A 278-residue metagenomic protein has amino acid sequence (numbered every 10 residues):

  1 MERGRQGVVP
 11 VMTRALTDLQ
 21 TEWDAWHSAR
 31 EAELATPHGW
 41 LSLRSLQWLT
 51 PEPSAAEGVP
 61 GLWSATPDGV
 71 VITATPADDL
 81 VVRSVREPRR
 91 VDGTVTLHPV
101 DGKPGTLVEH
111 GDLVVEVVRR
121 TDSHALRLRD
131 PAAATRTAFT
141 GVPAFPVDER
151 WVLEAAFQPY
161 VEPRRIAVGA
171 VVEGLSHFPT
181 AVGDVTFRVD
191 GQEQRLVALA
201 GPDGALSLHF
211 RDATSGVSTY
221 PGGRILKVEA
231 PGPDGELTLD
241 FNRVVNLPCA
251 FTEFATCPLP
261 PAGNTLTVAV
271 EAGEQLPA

Functional and structural regions predicted by a protein language model:
M1-T21, S28, A278: Actinobacteria-biased recognition of intrinsically disordered, low-complexity terminal regions
R5-G7, S215, E236-T238, N242-A278: Extended, aromatic/histidine-rich regions of cofactor-dependent oxidoreductases associated with respiratory
E31-P60: N-terminal beta-hairpin/loop module of FHA
L49-V100: Forkhead-associated
P60-D68, L113-R119, Q194-A198: Broad, structure-driven detector of short, well-ordered beta-strand segments within folded domains
D78-H124, P131: Protease-labile, long low-complexity intrinsically disordered regions enriched in Pro/Ser/Thr
E109-A181, R188: Surface-exposed beta-loop interaction hotspot
D184-G232, N242: Acidic/His-leaning functional-site neighborhoods
